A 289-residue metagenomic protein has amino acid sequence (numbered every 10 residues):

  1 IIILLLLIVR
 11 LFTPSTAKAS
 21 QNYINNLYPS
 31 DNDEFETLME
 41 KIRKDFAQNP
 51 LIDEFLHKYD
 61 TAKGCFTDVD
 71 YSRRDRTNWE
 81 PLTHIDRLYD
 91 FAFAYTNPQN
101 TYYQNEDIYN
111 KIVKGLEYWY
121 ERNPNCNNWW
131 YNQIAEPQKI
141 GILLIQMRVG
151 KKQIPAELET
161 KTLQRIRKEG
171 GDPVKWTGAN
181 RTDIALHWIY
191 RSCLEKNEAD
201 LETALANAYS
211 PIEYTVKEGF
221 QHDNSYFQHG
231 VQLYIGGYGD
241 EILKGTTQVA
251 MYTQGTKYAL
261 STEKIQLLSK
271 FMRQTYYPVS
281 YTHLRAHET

Functional and structural regions predicted by a protein language model:
I2-L6: Hydrophobic membrane-insertion alpha-helices, especially the h-region of bacterial N-terminal signal peptides
L7-K18: Membrane-interface motif at the C-terminal end of an N-terminal transmembrane signal
R10, L51, T282, A286: Functionally constrained cores in energy, signaling, and assembly domains
T16-L82: Low-complexity, Ser/Thr/Pro/Gly-enriched N-terminal "stalk/linker" regions
L56-R285: Aromatic-lined, polymer-binding surfaces characteristic of secreted/periplasmic polysaccharide-degrading enzymes
